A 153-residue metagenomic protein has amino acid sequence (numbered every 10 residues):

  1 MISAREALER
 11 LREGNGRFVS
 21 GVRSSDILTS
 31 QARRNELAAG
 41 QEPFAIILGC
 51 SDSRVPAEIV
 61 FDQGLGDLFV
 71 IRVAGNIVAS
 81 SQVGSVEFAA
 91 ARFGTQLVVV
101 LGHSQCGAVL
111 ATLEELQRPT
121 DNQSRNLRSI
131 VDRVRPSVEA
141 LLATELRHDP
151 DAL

Functional and structural regions predicted by a protein language model:
M1-G40, L65-G66, G75-Q96, G107-L153: Divalent-metal-activated hydrolytic enzyme cores
F44, L48-S85: Active-site cofactor/substrate anionic-group-binding motifs, chiefly glycine- and Lys/Arg-rich phosphate-binding loops
D52-R54, H103-A108: Gly/Ser/Thr-rich loops at beta-strand to alpha-helix junctions that form or flank small-molecule/cofactor-binding
V100: Conserved functional hotspot residues or short segments at active or partner-binding sites across diverse domains
